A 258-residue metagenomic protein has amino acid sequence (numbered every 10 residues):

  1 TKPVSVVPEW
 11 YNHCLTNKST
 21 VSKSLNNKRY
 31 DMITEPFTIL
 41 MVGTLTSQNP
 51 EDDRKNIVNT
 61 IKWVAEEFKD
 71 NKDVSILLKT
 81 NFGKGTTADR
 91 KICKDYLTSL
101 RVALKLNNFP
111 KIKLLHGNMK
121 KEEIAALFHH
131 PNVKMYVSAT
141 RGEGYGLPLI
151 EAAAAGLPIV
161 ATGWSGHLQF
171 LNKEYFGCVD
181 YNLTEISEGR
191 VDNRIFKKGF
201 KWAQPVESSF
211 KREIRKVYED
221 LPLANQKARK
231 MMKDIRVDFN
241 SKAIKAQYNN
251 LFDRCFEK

Functional and structural regions predicted by a protein language model:
T1-S19, Y175: Helix-loop-beta element that forms the nucleotide-linked donor phosphate-binding surface in glycosyltransferases
Y11-E123: Conserved catalytic-core segment of nucleotide-activated headgroup transferases in glycan assembly
T60, P148, A155: Conserved sugar-transfer catalytic core signal across GT-A, GT-B, and GT-C glycosyltransferases
A126-G144, A154-L157: Acidic donor-binding loop of glycosyltransferase active sites
G146-L149, W164: Short glycine/serine-rich donor-binding loops of glycosyltransferases
P158-A161, G177-C178: Short hydrophobic beta-strand element within catalytic cores of glycosyltransferases and related nucleotide-activated
L168-K216: Change "using UDP/GDP/dTDP sugars" to "using nucleotide sugars
K201-S209, E219-N250: A charged, aromatic-enriched C-terminal amphipathic alpha-helix characteristic of glycosyltransferases across folds
